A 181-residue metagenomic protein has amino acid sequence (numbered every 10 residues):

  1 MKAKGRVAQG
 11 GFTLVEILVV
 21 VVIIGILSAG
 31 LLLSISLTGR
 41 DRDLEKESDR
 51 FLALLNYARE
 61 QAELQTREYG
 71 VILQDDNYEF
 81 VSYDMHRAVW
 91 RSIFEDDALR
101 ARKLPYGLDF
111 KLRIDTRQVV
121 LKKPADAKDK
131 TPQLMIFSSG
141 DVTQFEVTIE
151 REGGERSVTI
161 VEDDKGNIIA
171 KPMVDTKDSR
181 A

Functional and structural regions predicted by a protein language model:
M1-G5, F12, G30, S36-R50 (+2 more regions): N-terminal helix-rich module
G10, E16-V19: Internal alpha-helical transmembrane segments of multi-pass membrane proteins, especially GPCRs
L18-L33: Alpha-helical hydrophobic helix detector
L55-I72: Short extracytoplasmic
